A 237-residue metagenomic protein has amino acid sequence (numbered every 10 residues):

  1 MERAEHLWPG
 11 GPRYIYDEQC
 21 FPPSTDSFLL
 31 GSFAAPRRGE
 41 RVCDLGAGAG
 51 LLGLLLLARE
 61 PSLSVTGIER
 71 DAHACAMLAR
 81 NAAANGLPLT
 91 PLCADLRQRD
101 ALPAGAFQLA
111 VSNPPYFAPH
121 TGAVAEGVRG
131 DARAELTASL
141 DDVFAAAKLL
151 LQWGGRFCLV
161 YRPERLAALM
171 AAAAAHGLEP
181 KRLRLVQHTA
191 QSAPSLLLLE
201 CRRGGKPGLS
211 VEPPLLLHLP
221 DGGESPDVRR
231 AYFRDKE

Functional and structural regions predicted by a protein language model:
E2-R41, A47-A49, L54-R59, L216: SAM-dependent Rossmann-like transferase core, predominantly class I methyltransferases with a strong bias toward
G11, G39, S62, G86-P88 (+2 more regions): A generic structural signal for alpha->beta connector loops
I15, T66, T90-L92, K181-R184: General small-molecule cofactor/ligand-binding pocket signal
Q19, P23, A138-P194: Conserved Class I SAM-dependent methyltransferase catalytic core
G31, E126-R129, A175-H176: Glycine-rich, phosphate-binding/catalytic loops in enzymes
S32-A123, A145: Conserved SAM/SAH cofactor-binding pocket of Class I
P114-D142: Mobile active-site "lid"/loop adjacent to the S-adenosyl-L-methionine
Q191-E237: SAM/dcSAM-binding transferase cores
